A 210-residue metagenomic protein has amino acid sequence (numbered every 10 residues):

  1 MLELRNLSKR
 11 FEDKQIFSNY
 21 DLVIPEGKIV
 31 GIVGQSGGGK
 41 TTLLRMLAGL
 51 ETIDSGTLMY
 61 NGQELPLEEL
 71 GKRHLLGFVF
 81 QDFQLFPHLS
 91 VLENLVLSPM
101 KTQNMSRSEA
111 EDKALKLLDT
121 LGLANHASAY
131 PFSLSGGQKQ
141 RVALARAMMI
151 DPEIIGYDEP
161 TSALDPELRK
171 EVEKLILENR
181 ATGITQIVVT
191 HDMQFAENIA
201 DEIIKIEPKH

Functional and structural regions predicted by a protein language model:
A48: Helix-to-loop junction immediately C-terminal to a conserved catalytic motif
G56-L65: Conserved ABC transporter NBD signature motif
E64-G77, R107, A181: ABC ATPase NBD coupling module
Y130-L134, Q138: Conserved ABC ATPase signature
M149-E153: A short, proline-enriched helix->beta-strand linker immediately N-terminal to the Walker B motif in ABC-type P-loop
I155-D158: Catalytic Walker B motif of ABC-type/P-loop ATPase nucleotide-binding domains
P166-L168: Helix N-cap at the start of a conserved alpha-helix in ABC-type nucleotide-binding domains
